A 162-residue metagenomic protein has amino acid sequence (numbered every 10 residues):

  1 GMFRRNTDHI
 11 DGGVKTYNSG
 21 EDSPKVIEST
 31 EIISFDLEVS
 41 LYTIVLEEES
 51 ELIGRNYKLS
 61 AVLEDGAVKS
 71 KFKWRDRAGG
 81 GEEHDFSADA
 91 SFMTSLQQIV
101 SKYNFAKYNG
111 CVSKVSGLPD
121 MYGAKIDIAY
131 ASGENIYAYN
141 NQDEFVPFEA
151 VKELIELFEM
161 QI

Functional and structural regions predicted by a protein language model:
M2-F3, K73: Intrinsically disordered, low-complexity sequence elements enriched in Ser/Thr/Gly/Pro
F3-I53, H84-F86, S91-F92, Q98-I99 (+1 more regions): Short, well-ordered, aromatic-rich surface patches in folded extracellular/luminal domains
V26-E28, L59, R77-G79, L96: Residue-level signal for the start and early helices of compact helical domains
N56-V62, K125: Short, surface-exposed charged micro-motifs
V62-K69, A131-S132: Short, solvent-exposed coil/turn segments at beta-strand boundaries
K69-H84: Acidic/histidine-rich, surface-exposed loop or edge segments in extracytoplasmic proteins
